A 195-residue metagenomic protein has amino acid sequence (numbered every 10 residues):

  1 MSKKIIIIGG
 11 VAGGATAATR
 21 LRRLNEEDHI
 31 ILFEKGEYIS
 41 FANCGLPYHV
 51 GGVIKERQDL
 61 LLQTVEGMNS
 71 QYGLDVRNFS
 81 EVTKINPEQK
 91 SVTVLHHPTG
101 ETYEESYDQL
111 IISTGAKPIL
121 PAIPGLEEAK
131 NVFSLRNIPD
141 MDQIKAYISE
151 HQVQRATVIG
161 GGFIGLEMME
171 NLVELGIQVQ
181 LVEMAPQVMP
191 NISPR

Functional and structural regions predicted by a protein language model:
M1-I8, E66-T157: FAD-binding core/adjacent interface of flavoenzyme oxidoreductases
S2-D75, F79, N171-I192: Beta1-alpha1 glycine-rich phosphate/pyrophosphate-binding loop at the start of Rossmann-like nucleotide-binding domains
G9-G14, G115, G160-G165: Conserved phosphate-binding and hydrolysis motifs of nucleotide-dependent enzymes
R20-E26, G51, L95-E104, T157-G161: Short, mixed-charge, low-aromatic patches
S40, L120-P121, L166-E167: Glycine/Thr-rich phosphate-binding loops of Rossmann-like dinucleotide-binding domains
L60-L61, Y103, I164: Residue-level preference for nonpolar/small residues embedded in alpha-helices
P139, Q143-I192: Rossmann-like NAD(P)H-binding beta-loop-alpha module
